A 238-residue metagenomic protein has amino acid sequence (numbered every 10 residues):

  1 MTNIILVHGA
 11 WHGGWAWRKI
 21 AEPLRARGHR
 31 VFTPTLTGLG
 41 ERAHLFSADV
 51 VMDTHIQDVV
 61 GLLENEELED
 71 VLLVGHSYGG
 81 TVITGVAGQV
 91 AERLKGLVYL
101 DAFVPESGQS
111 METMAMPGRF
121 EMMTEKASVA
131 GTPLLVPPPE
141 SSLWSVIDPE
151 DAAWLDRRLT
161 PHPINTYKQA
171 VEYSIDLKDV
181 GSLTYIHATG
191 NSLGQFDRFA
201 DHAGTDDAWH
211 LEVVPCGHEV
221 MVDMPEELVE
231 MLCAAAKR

Functional and structural regions predicted by a protein language model:
T2-A43: Conserved HGGG/HGGXW glycine-rich cap/lid loop of the alpha/beta-hydrolase fold
R30-F32, L36-L72, G88-Q89, M114-M116: Active-site loop/oxyanion-hole signature of alpha/beta-hydrolase fold enzymes
A48, G88, R93-L94, V98-P137 (+4 more regions): Flexible "cap/lid" loop of the alpha/beta hydrolase fold
L73-G75, L100: Short beta-strand immediately N-terminal to the catalytic nucleophile in serine-hydrolase-like folds
G75, G79, I83: Gly/Ala-rich beta-loop-alpha elbow adjacent to hydrolase catalytic centers
R157-D176: Active-site nucleophile elbow and catalytic-triad environment of alpha/beta-hydrolase enzymes
D179, Y185-H187: Short beta-strand/loop motif that positions the catalytic acidic residue of the alpha/beta-hydrolase fold
T189-V222, A234-A235: Conserved loop-alpha-helix segment in the C-terminal half of the alpha/beta-hydrolase fold that carries the catalytic
